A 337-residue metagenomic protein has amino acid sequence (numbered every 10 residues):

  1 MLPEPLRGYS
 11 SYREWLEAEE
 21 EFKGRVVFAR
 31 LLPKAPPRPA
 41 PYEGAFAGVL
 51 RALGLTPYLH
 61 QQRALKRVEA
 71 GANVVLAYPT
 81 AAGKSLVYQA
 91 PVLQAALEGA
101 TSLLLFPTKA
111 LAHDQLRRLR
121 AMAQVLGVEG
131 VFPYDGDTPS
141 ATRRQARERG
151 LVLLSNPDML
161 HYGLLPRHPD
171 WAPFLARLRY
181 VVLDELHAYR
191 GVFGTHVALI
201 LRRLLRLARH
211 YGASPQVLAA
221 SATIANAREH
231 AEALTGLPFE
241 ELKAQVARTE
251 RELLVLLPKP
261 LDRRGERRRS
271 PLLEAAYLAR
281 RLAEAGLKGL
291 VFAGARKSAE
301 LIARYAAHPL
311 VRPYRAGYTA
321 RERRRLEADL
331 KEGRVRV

Functional and structural regions predicted by a protein language model:
M1-H60, A72: Helicase-associated low-complexity/disordered flanking segments
K66-A70, K84-E98, R202-L205: Walker A/P-loop NTP-binding motif
S85-L86, A100-A121, A222-A227, R296-K297: Conserved Walker A/P-loop ATP-binding site and its immediately adjacent core in helicase/helicase-like ATPase domains
L111-D135, E232-F239: Conserved helix-turn-beta segment of the N-terminal RecA-like "Helicase ATP-binding" lobe in SF1/SF2 helicases
G136-R177, A328: Conserved helix/coil segment N-terminal to the catalytic DExD/H
T142-R143, Y318-V337: Conserved helicase ATPase core of P-loop NTP-dependent helicases/translocases
Y180, H187-A247: Post-DEXD/H (motif II) to motif III coupling segment of the RecA-like Helicase ATP-binding lobe
A220, I224, R228-A299: Conserved interdomain linker/interface between the two RecA-like ATPase lobes of SF2 helicase motors
